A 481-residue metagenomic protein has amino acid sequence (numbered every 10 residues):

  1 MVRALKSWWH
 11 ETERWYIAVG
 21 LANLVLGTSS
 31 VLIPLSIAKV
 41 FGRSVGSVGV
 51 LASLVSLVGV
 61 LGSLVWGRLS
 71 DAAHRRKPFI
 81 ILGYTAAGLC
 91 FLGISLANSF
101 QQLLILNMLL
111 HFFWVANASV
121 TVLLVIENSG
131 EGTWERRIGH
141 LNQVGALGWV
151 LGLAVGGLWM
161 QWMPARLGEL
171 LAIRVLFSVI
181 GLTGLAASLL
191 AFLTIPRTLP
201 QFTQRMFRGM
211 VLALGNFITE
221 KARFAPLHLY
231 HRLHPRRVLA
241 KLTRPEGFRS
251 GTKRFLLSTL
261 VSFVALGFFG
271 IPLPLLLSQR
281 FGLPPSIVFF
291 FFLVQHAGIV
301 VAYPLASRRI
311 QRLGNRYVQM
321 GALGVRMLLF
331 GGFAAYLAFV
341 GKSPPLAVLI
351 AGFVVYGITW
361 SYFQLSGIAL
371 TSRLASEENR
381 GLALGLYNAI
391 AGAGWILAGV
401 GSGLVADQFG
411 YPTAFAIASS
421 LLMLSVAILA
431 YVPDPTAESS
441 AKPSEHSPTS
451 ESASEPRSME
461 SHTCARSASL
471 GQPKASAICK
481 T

Functional and structural regions predicted by a protein language model:
M1-W9, R197-L257, E455: Juxtamembrane intracellular "pre-TM" segments in multi-pass secondary transporters
V2-S56, G251-S258, S262-F291: Helix-loop boundary and gating motifs at the non-cytosolic
G20, C90, Q101-N117, L260 (+1 more regions): Hydrophobic core of transmembrane alpha-helices in multi-pass small-molecule transporters, especially MFS/SLC-type
V50-R68, L293-L305: Central cavity-lining transmembrane alpha-helices of secondary-active solute carriers, predominantly the Major
G62-H74, M160, A302-N315, A406: Helix-to-loop junctions at the C-terminal end of transmembrane segments in multipass secondary transporters
P78-L92, Y317-F333: Structural signature of the two symmetry-related core transmembrane helices
A116-S129, Y362-A375: Intracellular juxtamembrane helix-capping segments at the cytosolic ends of symmetry-related transmembrane helices
G139-G157, N388-A398: Glycine-rich segments within core transmembrane alpha-helices of 12-TM secondary carriers
